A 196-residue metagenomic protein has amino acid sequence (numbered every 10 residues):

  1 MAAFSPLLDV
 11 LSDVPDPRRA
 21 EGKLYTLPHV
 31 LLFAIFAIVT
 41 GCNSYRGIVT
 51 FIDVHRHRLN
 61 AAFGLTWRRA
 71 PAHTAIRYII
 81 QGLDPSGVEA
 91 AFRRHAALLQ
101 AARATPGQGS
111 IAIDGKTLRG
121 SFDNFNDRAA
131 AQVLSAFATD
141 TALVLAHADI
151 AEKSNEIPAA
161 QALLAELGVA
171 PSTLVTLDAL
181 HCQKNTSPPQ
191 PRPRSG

Functional and structural regions predicted by a protein language model:
M1-I113, G120-S121, S135-H147, Q161: Dynamic "connector" segments at or just before major functional cores
R94, L99-G196: Polybasic low-complexity intrinsically disordered regions
